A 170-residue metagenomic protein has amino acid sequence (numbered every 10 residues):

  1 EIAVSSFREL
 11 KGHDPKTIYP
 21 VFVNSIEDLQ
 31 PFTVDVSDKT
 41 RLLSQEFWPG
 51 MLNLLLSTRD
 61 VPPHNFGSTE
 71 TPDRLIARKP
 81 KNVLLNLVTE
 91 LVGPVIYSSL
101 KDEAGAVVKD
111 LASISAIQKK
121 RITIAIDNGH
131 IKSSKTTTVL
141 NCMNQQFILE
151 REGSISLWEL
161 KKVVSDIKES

Functional and structural regions predicted by a protein language model:
E1-S170: Active-site-adjacent structural elements in enzyme catalytic cores
